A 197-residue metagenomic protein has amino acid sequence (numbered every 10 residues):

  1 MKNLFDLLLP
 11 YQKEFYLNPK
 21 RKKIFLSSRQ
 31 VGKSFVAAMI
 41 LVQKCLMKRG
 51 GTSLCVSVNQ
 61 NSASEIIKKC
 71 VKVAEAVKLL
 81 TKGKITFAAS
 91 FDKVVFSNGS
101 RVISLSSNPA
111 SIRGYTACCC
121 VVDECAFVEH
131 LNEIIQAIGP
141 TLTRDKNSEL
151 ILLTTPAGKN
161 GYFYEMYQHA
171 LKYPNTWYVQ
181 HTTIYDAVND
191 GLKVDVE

Functional and structural regions predicted by a protein language model:
M1-E197: Phosphate/NTP-binding elements of NTP-utilizing enzymes
